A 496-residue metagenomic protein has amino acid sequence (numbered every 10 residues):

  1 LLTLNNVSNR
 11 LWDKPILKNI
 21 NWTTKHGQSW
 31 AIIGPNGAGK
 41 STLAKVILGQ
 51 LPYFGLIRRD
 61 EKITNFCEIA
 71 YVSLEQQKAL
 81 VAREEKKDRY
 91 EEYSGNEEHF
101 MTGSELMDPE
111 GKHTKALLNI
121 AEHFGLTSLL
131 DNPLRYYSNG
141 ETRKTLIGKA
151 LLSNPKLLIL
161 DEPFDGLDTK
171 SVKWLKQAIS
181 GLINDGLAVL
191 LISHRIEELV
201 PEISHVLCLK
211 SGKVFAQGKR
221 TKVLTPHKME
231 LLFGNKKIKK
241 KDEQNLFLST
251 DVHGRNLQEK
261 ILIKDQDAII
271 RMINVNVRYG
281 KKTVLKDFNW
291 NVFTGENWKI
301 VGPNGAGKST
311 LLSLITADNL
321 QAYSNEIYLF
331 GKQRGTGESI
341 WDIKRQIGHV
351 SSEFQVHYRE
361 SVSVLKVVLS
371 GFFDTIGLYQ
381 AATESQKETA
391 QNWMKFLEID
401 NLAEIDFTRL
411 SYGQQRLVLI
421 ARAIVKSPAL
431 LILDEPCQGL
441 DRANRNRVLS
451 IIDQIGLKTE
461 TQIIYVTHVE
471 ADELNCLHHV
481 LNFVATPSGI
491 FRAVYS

Functional and structural regions predicted by a protein language model:
A44-E110, S313-I376: ABC ATPase nucleotide-binding domain signature region
H113-L129, L369, E384-L402: Conserved ABC ATPase "signature" region
P133-Y137, D406-L410: Conserved ABC ATPase signature
L146-I147, I420: Hydrophobic anchor residue at the start of the ABC signature
L158-E162, L431-E435: Catalytic Walker B motif of ABC-type/P-loop ATPase nucleotide-binding domains
S193-H194, V466-V469: H-loop/switch region of ABC-family ATPase nucleotide-binding domains
K213-K240, N475, A485-S496: Conserved beta-strand-loop-alpha-helix hinge in the C-terminal portion of ABC ATPase nucleotide-binding domains
